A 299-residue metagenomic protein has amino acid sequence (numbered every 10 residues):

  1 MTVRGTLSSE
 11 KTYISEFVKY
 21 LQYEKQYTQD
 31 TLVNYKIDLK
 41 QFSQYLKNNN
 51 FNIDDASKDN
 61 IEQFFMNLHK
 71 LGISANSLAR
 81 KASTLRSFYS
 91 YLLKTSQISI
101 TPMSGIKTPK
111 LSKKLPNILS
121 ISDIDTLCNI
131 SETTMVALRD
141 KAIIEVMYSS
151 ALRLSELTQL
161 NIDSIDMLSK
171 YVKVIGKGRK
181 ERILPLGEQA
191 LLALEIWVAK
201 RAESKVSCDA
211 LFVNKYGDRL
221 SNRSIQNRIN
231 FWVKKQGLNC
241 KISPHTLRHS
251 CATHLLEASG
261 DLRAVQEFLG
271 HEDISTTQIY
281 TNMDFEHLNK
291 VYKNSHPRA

Functional and structural regions predicted by a protein language model:
M1-A299: Conserved catalytic core of the tyrosine transesterase superfamily
